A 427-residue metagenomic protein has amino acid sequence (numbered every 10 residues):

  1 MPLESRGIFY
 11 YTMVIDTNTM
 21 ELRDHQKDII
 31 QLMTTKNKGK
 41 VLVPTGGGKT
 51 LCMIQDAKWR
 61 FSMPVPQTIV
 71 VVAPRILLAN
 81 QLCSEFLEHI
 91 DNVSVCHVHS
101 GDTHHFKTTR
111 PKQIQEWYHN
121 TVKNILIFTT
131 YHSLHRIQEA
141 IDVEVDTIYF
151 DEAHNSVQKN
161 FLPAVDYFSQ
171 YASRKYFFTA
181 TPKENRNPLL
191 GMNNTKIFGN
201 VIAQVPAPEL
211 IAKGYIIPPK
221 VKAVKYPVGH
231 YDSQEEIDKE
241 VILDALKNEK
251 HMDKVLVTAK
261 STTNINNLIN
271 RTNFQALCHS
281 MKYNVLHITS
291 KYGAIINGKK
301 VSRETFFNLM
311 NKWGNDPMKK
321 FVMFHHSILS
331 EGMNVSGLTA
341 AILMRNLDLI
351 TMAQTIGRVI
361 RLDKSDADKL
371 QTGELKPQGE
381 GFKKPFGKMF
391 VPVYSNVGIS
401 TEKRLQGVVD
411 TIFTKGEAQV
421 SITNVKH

Functional and structural regions predicted by a protein language model:
V14-L42: Conserved pre-motif I regulatory segment
N37-D56: Walker A/P-loop
I69-A79, A245-Q275: Conserved strand-helix element at the start of the C-terminal RecA-like helicase core
L78-H105: Conserved helix-turn-beta segment of the N-terminal RecA-like "Helicase ATP-binding" lobe in SF1/SF2 helicases
T121-R136, D316-S330: Conserved two-lobed SF2 helicase motor
Q158-Y215: Post-DEXD/H (motif II) to motif III coupling segment of the RecA-like Helicase ATP-binding lobe
V201-T263: Conserved interdomain linker/interface between the two RecA-like ATPase lobes of SF2 helicase motors
G293-K415: Conserved RecA-like P-loop NTPase helicase motor core
